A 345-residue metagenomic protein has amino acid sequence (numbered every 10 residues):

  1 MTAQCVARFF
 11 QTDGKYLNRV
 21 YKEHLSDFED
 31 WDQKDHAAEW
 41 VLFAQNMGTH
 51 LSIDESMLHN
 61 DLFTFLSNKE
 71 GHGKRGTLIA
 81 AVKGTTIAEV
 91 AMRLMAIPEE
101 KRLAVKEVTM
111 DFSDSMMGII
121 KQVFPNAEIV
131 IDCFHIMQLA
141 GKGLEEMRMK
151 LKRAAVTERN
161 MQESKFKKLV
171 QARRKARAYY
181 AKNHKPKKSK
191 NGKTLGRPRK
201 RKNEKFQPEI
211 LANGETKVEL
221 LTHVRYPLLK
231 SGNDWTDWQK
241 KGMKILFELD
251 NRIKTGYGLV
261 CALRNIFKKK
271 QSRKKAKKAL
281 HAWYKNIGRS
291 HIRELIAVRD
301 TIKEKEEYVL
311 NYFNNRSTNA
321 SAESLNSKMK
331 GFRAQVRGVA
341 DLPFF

Functional and structural regions predicted by a protein language model:
T2-V20: Short, basic interhelical loop/turn and adjoining N-cap of the next helix at nucleic-acid- or acidic-partner-contacting
V6-A7, S52, E107-T109, I129-D132: A structural signal for short, well-ordered beta-strand segments and their strand-loop junctions that often border
Y16-E107, D114-I119, N126, G196-P198: RNase H-like nuclease fold core
H59-L62, K69-R75, E100-P125, M137 (+1 more regions): Acidic/histidine-rich catalytic cores and adjacent linkers of DNA breakage/strand-transfer/modification proteins
N126-K142: Inter-helix linker motif
A127, L151-V156: Short, polar/flexible loop-turn hinges at active-site or ligand-entry regions and domain interfaces
G141-R153: Short, surface-exposed amphipathic charged segments that create phosphate/polyanion-binding patches used for binding
